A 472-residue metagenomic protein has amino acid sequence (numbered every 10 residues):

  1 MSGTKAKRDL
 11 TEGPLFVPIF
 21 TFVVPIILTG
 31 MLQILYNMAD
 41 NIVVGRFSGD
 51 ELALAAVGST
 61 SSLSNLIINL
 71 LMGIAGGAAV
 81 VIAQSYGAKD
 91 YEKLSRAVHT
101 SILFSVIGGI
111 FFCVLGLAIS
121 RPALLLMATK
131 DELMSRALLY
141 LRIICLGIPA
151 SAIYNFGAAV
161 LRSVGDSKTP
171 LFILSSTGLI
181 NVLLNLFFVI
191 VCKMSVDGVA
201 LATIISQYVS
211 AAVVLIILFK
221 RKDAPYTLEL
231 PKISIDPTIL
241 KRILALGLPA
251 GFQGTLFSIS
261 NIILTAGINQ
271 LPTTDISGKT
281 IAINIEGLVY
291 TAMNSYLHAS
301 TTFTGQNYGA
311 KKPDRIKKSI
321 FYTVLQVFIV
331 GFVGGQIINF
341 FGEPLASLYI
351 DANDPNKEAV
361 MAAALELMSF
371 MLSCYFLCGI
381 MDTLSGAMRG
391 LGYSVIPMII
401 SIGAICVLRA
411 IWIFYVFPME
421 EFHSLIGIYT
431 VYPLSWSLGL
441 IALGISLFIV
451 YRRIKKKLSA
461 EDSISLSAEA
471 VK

Functional and structural regions predicted by a protein language model:
M1-V23, I82-G147, V191-G247, T304-C374 (+1 more regions): Short alpha-helical transmembrane segments in multi-pass integral membrane proteins
L10-I42, R46-F47, S62-G77, V81 (+6 more regions): N-terminal transmembrane alpha-helices
T21-D40, I143, Y154, T177 (+5 more regions): Transmembrane helical elements of multi-pass membrane transporters/channels
M31, L35-L54, L124-D131, F187-M194 (+5 more regions): Helix-terminus/linker motif at the lipid-water interface of multi-pass membrane proteins
Q33, N37-V44, I68-A75, A79 (+17 more regions): Alpha-helical transmembrane segments and their lipid-water interface positions in multi-pass membrane proteins
E51-S62, L141, A200, T273-L288 (+2 more regions): Small-residue hotspots at the loop-to-helix junctions and early N-terminal turns of transmembrane alpha-helices
L54-V114, S151-P170, K279-G342, C378-I400: Small-residue-rich hydrophobic transmembrane alpha-helices
A75, I144-R162, P170-G178, V199-V214 (+5 more regions): Short runs within selected transmembrane alpha-helices of multi-pass transporters and secretion channels
